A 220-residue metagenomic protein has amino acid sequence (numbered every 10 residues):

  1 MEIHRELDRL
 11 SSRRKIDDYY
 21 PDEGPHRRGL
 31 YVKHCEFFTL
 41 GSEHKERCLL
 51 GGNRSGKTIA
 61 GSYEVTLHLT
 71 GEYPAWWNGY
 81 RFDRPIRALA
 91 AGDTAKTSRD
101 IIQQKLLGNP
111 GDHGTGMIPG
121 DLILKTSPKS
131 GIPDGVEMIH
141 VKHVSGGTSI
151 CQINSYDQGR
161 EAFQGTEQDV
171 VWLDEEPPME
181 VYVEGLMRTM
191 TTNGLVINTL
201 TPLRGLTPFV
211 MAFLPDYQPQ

Functional and structural regions predicted by a protein language model:
M1-Q220: Phosphate/NTP-binding elements of NTP-utilizing enzymes
